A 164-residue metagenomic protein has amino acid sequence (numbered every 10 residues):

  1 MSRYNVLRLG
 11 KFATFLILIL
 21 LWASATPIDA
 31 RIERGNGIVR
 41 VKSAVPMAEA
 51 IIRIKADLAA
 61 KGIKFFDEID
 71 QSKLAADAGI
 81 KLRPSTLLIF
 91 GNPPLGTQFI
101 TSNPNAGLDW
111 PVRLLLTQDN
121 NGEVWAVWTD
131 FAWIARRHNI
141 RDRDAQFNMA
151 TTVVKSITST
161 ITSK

Functional and structural regions predicted by a protein language model:
S2-T14: Bacterial N-terminal signal peptides that target proteins for export
F12-A23: Bacterial N-terminal signal peptides
T26-F65: Terminal, regulation- and interaction-focused segments at domain boundaries
A44, G91-N92, Q118, T129: Active-site-proximal beta-strand/loop segments in catalytic clefts of secreted hydrolases
A48-I51, K55, S72, T151-K155: Extracytoplasmic/secreted envelope proteins and their assembly/folding machinery, especially bacterial periplasmic
K55, A59-V112, L116: Compact, glycine-rich, soluble single-domain proteins
R113-I140: Beta-strand/loop substructures that line and gate deep hydrophobic ligand-binding cavities in soluble
A132-K164: C-terminal partner/receptor-binding element of secreted or periplasmic proteins
